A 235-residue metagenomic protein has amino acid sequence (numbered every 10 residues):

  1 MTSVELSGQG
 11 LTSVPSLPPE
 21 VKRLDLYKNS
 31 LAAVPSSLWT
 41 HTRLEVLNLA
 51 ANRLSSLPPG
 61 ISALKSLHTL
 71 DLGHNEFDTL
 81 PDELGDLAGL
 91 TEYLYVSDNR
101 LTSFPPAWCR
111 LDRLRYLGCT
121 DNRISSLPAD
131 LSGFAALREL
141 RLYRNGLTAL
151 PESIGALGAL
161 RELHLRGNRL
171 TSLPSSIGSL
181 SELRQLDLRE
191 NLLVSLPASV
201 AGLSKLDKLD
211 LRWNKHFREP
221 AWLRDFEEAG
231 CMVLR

Functional and structural regions predicted by a protein language model:
M1-A33, S37-V46: LRR N-terminal entry segment and analogous cap-like coil->beta motifs
T2-V4, K22-L26, E45-L49, L67-L72 (+7 more regions): Conserved hydrophobic beta-strand positions in leucine-rich repeat
Q9, N29, L49-N52, N75 (+6 more regions): Consensus "Asn ladder" position of solenoid repeat domains
L11-S16, V34-S37, L57-G60, L80-L84 (+6 more regions): The feature encodes a structural signal of leucine-rich repeats
L17-V21, W39-R43, S62-L67, G85-L90 (+6 more regions): Leucine-rich repeat
R43-L111, R115-T120: A generic tandem-repeat structural signature
A88, R100-T102, P106-Q185: Eukaryotic tandem repeat interaction scaffolds
Q185, L192-R235: Leucine-rich solenoid repeat scaffolds
